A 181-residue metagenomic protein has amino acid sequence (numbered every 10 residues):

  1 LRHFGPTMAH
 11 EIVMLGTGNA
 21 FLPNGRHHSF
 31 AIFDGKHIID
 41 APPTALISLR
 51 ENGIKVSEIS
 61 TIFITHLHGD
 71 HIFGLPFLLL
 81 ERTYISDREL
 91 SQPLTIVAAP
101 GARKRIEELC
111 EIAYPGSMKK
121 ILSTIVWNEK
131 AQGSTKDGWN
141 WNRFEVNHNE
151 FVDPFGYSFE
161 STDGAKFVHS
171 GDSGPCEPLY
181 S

Functional and structural regions predicted by a protein language model:
L1-T7: Short, Lys/Arg-enriched N-terminal segments with co-localized hydrophobic residues within the first ~10-30 amino acids
M8-N52, D153-G171: Conserved beta-strand hairpin/beta-sheet module of binuclear metal-dependent hydrolase folds, prominently
A9-T17, C110-I112, D137-N142: Short Pro/Gly-enriched beta-strand edge/turn motifs at strand-loop
T17-N19, K36, L67, G101 (+2 more regions): Active-site metal-binding loops of divalent metal-dependent hydrolases
I32, I125-S181: Metal-dependent phosphodiesterase/nuclease catalytic metal-binding core
L46-T95: Active-site metal-binding motif and surrounding structural segment of the metallo-beta-lactamase
I54-S57, Q92, K120-S123, D137-W139 (+1 more regions): Structured loop/turn residues at beta-strand edges in well-structured enzyme cores
D87-I125: Acidic/polar short surface loop at catalytic or gating sites that assists cofactor/ion binding and chemistry
